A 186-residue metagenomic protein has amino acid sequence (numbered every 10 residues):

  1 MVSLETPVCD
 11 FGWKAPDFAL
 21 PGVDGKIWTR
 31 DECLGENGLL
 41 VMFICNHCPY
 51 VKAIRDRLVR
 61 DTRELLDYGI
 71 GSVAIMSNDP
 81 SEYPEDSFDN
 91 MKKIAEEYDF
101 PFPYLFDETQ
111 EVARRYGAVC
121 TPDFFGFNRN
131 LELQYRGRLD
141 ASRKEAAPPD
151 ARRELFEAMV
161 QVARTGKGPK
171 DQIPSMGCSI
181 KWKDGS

Functional and structural regions predicted by a protein language model:
M1-Q172, S179-S186: Chalcogenol-based redox active-site neighborhoods
